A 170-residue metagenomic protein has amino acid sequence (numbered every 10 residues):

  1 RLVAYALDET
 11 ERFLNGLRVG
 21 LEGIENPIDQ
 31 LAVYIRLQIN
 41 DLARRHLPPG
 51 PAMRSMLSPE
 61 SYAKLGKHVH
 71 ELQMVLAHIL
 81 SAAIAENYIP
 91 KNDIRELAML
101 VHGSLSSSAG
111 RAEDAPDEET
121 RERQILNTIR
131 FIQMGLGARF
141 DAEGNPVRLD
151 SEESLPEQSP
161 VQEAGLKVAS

Functional and structural regions predicted by a protein language model:
R1-L2: Helix-turn-helix
Y5-D8, R12-R44, L97-V101, R148-L149: Hydrophobic alpha-helical connector segments
G20-L21, P49-M56, S108, A112-P116: Secondary-structure edge/capping motif, primarily at the C-terminal ends of alpha-helices and the immediately following
V33, Q73-E86, S104, G110-S170: C-terminal peripheral helix-coil segments that are non-catalytic and often amphipathic
R36-V75, Y88: Short secondary-structure transition hinges
L47-M53, N92, E113, A142-N145: Short, hydrophobic secondary-structure boundary micro-motifs
P90, I94-A98: Membrane-interface starts of transmembrane alpha-helices
